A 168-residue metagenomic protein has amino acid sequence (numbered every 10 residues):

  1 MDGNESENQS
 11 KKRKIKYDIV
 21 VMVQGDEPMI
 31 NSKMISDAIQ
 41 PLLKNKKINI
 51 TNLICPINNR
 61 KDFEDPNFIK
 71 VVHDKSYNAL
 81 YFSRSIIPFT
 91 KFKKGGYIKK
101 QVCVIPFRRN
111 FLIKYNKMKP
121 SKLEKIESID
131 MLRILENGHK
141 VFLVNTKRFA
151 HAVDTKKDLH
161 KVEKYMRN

Functional and structural regions predicted by a protein language model:
M1, R13-K14, D65-F68, E163: One-carbon transfer enzymes
M1-Q40: Short phosphate-binding loop-to-helix
G3-S6, I35, A79, L112 (+2 more regions): A general structural signal for well-ordered alpha-helical segments in protein cores
K11, L43-K44, R167: Residue-level signal for alpha-helix termini/capping positions
I15-Y17, K46-I48, H139: Short, high-confidence coil segments that cap the C-terminus of an alpha-helix and link into the following beta-strand
V20-V23, T51-L53, Y115, F142-T146: Short beta-strands and strand-loop turn motifs
I30-S121: Conserved core of the sugar-phosphate nucleotidyltransferase
G96-N168: Conserved alpha/beta core of the MobA/IspD/sugar-nucleotide pyrophosphorylase nucleotidyltransferase superfamily
